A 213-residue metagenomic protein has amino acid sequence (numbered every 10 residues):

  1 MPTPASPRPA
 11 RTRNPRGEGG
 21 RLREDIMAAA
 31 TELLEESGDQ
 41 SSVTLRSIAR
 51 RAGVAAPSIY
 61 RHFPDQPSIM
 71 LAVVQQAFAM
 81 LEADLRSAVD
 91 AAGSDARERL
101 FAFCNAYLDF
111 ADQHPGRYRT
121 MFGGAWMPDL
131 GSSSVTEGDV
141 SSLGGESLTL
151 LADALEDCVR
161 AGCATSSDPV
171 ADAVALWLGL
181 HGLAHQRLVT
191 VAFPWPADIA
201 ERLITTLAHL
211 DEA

Functional and structural regions predicted by a protein language model:
M1-R21, E32: N-terminal intrinsically disordered/low-complexity leader segments
L22-T31, I48, V73-A77, L81 (+2 more regions): Generic hydrophobic, amphipathic alpha-helix propensity
D25, E36-S68, A72: Helix-turn-helix
Q76-L100, S132-S141: Amphipathic alpha-helical linker/stalk segments
R86-R117, L176: Hydrophobic alpha-helical connector segments
D109-D153, V189, F193: Short secondary-structure transition hinges
F110, D157, W177-P194, H209-A213: Amphipathic C-terminal alpha-helical segment
G131-A161, V170-V174, E201-A208: Amphipathic alpha-helical packing segments from all-alpha helical-bundle domains
